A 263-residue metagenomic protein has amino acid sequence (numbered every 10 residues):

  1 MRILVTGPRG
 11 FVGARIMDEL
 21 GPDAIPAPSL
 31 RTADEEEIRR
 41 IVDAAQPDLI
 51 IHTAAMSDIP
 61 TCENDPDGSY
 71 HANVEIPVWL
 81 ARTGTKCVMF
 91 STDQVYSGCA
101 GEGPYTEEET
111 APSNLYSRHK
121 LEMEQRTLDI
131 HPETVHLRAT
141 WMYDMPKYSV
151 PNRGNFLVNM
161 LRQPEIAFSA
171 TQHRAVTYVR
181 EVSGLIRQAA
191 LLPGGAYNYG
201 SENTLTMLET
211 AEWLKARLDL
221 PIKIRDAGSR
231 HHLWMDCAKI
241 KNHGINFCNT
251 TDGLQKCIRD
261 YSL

Functional and structural regions predicted by a protein language model:
I3-L20: N-terminal Rossmann NAD(P)H-binding glycine-rich loop of SDR-like oxidoreductase domains
T6, I50-T53, C87-D93, S97 (+1 more regions): SDR active-site strand-loop-helix element
T32-A72: NAD(P)H-binding glycine-rich loop region in Rossmannoid oxidoreductase-like domains and their noncatalytic homologs
N64-V88: NAD(P)-cofactor binding segment of oxidoreductase domains
H71, E75-I76, V95-L137, M142-Y143 (+1 more regions): Catalytic helix-loop patch of NAD(P)-dependent Rossmann-fold dehydrogenases
Q125-R174, E181: NAD(P)-dependent short-chain dehydrogenase/reductase
S183-H231, D236-C237: Mid/C-terminal beta-alpha module of Rossmann-like enzyme folds, strongest in SDR-family dehydrogenases/epimerases
L220-I222, A227-L263: C-terminal amphipathic/interface module of NAD(P)-dependent oxidoreductases and related NAD-binding regulators
